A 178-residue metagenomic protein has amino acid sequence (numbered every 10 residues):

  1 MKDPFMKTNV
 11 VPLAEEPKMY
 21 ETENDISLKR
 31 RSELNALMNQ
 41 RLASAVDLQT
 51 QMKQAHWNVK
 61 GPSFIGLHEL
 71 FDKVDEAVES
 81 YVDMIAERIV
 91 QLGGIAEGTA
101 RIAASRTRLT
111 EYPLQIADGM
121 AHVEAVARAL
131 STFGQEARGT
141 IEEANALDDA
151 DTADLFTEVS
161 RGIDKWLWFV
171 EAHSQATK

Functional and structural regions predicted by a protein language model:
K2-N24: Acidic, low-complexity proline/glycine-rich segments
A14-K18, T107-Y112, A129, W168-A176: Phosphate/pyrophosphate-binding loop motifs in nucleotide- or prenyl diphosphate-using proteins
M19-R41, G119-H122, V126: Disorder-to-helix initiation segments
D25-E33, L48-V74, R138-D151: Helix-loop segments that flank and shape redox-cofactor active sites
M38, L42, H68-D75, E79 (+4 more regions): Amphipathic, non-transmembrane alpha-helical scaffold segments
L42, Q49, H56, D75 (+6 more regions): A structural signal for well-ordered alpha-helices, especially hydrophobic packing surfaces of coiled-coils
K53, K60-I102: Conserved alpha-helical segments that form or flank metal/cofactor-binding pockets of metalloenzymes
E87, R101-E158: Acidic/histidine-rich alpha-helical segments that form the ligand environment of transition-metal centers
